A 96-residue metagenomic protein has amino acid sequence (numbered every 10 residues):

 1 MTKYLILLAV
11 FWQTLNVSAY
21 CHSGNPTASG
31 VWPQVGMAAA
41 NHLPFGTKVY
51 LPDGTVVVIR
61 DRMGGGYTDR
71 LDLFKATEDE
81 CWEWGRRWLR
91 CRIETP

Functional and structural regions predicted by a protein language model:
K3-Y4, L8-P96: Solvent-exposed, well-ordered loop and adjacent helix/strand elements within mature globular domains that form
